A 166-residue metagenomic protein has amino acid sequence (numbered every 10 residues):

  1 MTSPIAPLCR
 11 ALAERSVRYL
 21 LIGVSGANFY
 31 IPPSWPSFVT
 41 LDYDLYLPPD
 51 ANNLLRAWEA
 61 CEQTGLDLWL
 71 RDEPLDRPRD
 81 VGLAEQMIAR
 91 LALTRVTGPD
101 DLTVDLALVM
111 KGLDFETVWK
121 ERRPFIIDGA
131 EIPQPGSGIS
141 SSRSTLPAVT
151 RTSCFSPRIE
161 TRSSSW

Functional and structural regions predicted by a protein language model:
M1-W166: Compositionally biased terminal segments of proteins
